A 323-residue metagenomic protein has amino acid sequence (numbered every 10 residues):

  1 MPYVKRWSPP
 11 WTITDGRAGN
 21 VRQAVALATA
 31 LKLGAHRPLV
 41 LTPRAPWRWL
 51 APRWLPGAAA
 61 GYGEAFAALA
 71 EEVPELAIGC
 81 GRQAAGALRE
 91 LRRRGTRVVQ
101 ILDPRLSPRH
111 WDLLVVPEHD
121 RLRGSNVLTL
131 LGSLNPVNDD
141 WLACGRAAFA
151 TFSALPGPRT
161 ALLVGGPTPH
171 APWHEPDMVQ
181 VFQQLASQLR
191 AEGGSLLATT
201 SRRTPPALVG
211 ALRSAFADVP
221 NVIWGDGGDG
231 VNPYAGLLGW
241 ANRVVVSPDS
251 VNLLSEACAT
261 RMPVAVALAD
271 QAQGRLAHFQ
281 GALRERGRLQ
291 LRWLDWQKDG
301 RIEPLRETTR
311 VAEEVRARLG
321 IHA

Functional and structural regions predicted by a protein language model:
T12-L128, N135: Active-site and donor-binding regions of nucleotide-sugar-utilizing enzymes
P38-L39, V115-V116, S195-R202, A267-L268: Short internal beta-strands
R109-D177, R292-L305, T309: A nucleotide-sugar donor-handling region in carbohydrate enzymes
P167-T200: Conserved catalytic-core segment of nucleotide-activated headgroup transferases in glycan assembly
R202-F216: Short, structured helix-loop element that forms part of the nucleotide-activated donor/catalytic region
R213-N252: Donor nucleotide-activated moiety binding/catalytic core segment of transferases that use nucleotide-activated donors
G239-A241, C258-P263: Conserved donor-binding/catalytic loop of nucleotide-activated donor transferases
G281-A323: Leloir-type glycosyltransferase catalytic cores
